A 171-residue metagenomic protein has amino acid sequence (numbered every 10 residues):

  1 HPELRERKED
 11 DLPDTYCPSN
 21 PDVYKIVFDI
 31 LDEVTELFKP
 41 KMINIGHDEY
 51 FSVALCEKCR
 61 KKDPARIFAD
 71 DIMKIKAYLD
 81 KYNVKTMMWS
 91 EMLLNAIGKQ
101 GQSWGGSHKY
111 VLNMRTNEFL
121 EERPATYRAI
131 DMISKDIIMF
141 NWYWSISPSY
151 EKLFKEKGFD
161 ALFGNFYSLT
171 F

Functional and structural regions predicted by a protein language model:
H1-R5: Glycine-rich, aromatic-flanked loop segments that form ligand/cofactor-binding clefts across common enzyme folds
L12-P18: Short glycine/proline- and acidic residue-enriched helix-loop micro-motifs that form flexible lids or anion-recognition
P18-F159, T170: Active-site neighborhood of glycoside hydrolase catalytic domains
N165-F171: Substrate-binding cleft of secreted/luminal carbohydrate-active enzymes
